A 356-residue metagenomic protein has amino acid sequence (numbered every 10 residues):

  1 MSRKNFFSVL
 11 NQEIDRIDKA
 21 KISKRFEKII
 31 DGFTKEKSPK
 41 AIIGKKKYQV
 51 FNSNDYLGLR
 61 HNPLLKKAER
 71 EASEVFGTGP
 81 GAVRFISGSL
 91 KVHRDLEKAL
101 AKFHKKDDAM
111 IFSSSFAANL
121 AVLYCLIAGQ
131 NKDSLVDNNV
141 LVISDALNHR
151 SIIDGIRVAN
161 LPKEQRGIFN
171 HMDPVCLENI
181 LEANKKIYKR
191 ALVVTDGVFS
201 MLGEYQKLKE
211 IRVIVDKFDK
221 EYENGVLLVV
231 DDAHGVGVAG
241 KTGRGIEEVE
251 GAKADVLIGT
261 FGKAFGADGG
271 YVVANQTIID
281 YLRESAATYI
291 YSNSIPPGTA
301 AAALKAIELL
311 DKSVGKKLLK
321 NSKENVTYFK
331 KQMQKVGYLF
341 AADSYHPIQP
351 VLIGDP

Functional and structural regions predicted by a protein language model:
F6-F76: N-terminal "arm"/small-domain region of PLP-dependent enzymes with the aminotransferase-like
K67-S114: Conserved N-terminal alpha-helix of the aminotransferase class I/II PLP-enzyme fold
L126-R150: Conserved PLP-anchoring active-site segment centered on the Schiff-base-forming lysine
Q165-V229: Active-site phosphate-binding strand-loop segment of PLP-dependent enzymes
E248-Y281: Active-site PLP attachment segment
S294-G315, N321, N325-K330, Q334-K335: Structural motif of enzymes handling amino- and sulfur-group chemistry
L318-T327, G337-P356: Conserved PLP-binding catalytic core of the aspartate aminotransferase-like
